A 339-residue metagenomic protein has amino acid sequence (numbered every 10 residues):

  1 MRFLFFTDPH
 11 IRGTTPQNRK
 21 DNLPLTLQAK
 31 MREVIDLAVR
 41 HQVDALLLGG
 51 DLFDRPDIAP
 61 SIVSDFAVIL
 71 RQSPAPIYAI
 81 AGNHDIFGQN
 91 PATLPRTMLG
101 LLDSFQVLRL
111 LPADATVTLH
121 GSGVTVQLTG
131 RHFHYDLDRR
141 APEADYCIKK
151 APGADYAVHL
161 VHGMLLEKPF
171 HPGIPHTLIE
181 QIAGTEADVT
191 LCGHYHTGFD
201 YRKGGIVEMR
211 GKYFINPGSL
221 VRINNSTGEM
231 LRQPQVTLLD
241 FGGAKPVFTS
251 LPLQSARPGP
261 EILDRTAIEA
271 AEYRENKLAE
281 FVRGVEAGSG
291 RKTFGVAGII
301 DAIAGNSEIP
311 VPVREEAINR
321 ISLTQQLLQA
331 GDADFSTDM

Functional and structural regions predicted by a protein language model:
M1-A67, I148-G153: N-terminal active-site segment of His-dependent metallophosphoesterases
M1-L25, D138, A144-L165, P169 (+1 more regions): Mobile, glycine- and charge-enriched loop segments and immediately flanking short secondary-structure elements within
F5-T7, A45-D51, P76-N83, R109-D114 (+3 more regions): Active-site neighborhood of phospho(di)ester-bond hydrolases with catalytic His/Asp-centered motifs
H10-T14, D54-D57, N83-L94, A115-H120 (+4 more regions): Active-site environment of divalent metal-dependent phosphoester hydrolases
I62-P74, L101, T177-I182: Catalytic-core regions built around general acid/base machinery
D85-E180: Conserved catalytic scaffold of divalent metal-dependent phosphoesterases
H171-G243, F248: Conserved beta-sheet core of the metallophosphoesterase superfamily
A256-M339: Non-catalytic terminal accessory segments
